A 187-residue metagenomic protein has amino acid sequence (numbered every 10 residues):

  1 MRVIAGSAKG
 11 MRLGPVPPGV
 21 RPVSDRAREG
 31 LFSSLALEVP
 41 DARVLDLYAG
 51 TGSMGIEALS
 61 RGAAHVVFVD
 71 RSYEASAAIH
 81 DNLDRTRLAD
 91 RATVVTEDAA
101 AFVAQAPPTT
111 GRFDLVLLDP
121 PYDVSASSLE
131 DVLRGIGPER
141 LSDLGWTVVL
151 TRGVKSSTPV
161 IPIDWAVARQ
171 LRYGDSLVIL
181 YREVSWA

Functional and structural regions predicted by a protein language model:
M1-A187: Class I S-adenosyl-L-methionine-dependent methyltransferase catalytic core
